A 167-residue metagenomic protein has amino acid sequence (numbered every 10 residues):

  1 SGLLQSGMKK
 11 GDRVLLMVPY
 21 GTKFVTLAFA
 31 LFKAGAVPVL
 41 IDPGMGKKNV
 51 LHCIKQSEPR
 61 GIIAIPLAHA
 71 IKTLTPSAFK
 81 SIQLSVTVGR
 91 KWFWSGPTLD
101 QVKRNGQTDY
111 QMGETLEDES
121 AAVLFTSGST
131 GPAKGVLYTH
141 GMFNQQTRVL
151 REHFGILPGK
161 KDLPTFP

Functional and structural regions predicted by a protein language model:
G2-M45, K161-P167: Conserved AMP-binding/adenylate-forming
G2-Q5, M45-P76, Q146-L163: Conserved ATP-dependent adenylate/AMP-binding module captured primarily in the ANL superfamily
S6, D12, K48, L99-D100 (+2 more regions): Structural detector for helix-capping/boundary residues
K9, R60, Q83: Short acidic/polar active-site loop segments enriched in Thr and Asp
L15, F32, P38-D42, G46 (+2 more regions): Internal alpha/beta domain cores that form substrate/cofactor-binding pockets in large enzymes and binding proteins
L67-E117: ANL superfamily adenylate-forming
K103-F125, G131-P132, G155-D162: Conserved pre-ATP/AMP-binding loop-to-beta segment of ANL
A121-R148: Conserved AMP-binding A3 loop
